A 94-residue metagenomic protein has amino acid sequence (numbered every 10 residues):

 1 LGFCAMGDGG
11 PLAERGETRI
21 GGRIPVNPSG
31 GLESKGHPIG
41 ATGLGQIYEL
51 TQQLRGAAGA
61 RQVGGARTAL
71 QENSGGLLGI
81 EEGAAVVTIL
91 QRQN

Functional and structural regions predicted by a protein language model:
L1-N94: Claisen-condensing/thiolase-fold acyl-transfer catalytic domains that form or cleave C-C bonds in fatty acid
